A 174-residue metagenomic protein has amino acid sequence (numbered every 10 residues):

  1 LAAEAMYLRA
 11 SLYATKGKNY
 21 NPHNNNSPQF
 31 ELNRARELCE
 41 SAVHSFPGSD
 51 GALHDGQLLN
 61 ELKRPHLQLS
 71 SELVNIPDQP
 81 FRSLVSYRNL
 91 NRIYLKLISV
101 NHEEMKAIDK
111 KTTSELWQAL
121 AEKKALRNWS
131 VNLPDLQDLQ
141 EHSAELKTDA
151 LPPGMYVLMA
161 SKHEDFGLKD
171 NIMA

Functional and structural regions predicted by a protein language model:
L1-A174: N-terminal, cleavable Sec-dependent signal peptides of secreted/periplasmic/extracellular proteins
